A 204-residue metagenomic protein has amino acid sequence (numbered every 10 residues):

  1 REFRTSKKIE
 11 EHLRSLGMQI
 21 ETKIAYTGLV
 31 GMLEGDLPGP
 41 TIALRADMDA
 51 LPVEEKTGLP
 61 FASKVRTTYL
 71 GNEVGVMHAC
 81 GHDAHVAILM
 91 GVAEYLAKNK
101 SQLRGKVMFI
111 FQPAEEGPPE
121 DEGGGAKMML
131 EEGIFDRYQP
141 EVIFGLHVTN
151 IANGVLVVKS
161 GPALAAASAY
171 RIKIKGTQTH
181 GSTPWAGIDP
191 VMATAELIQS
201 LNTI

Functional and structural regions predicted by a protein language model:
R1-M77, A87-G91, Y95-R104: Acidic/His- and Gly-rich active-site-bordering loop/insert found across diverse amide/peptide-bond hydrolases
L51, A62-M77, D83-A84, L96 (+1 more regions): Histidine/acidic-residue-rich, glycine-tolerant segments that coordinate divalent metal ions
